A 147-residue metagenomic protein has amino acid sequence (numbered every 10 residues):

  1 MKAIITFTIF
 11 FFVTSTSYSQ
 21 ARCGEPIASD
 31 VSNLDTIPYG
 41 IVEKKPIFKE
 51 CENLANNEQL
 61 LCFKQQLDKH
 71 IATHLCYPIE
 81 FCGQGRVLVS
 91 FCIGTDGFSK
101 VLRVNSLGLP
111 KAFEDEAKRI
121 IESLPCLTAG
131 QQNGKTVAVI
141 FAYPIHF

Functional and structural regions predicted by a protein language model:
I5-T6, S17-F147: Charge-biased low-complexity segments
